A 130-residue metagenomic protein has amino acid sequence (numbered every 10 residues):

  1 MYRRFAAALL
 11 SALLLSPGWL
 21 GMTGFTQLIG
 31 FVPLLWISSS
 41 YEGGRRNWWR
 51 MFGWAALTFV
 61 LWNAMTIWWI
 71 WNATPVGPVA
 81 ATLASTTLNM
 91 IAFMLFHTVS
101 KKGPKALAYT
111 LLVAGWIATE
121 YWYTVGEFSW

Functional and structural regions predicted by a protein language model:
M1-W130: Membrane-embedded alpha-helical bundles of multi-pass enzymes that act on lipidic or dolichyl-linked glycan substrates
